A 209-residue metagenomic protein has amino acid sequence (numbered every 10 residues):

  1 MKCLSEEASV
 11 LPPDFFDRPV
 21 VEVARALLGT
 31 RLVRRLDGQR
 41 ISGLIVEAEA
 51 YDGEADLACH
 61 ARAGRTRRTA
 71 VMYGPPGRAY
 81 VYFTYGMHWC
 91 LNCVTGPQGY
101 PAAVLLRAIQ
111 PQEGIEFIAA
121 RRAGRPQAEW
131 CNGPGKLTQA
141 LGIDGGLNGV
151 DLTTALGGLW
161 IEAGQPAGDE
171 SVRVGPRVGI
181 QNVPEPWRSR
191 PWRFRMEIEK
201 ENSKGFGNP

Functional and structural regions predicted by a protein language model:
K2-P209: Conserved, well-structured core segments that form or line functional sites
